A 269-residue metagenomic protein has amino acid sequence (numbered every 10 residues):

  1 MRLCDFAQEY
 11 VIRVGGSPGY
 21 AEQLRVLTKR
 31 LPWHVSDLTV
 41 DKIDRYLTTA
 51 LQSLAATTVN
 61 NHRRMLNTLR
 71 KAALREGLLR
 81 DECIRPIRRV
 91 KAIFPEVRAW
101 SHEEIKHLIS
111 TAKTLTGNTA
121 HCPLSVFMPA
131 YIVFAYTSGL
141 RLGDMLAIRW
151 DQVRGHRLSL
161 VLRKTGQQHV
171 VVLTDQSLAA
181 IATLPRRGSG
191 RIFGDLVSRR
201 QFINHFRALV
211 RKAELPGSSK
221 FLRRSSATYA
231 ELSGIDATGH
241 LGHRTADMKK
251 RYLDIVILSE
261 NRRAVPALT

Functional and structural regions predicted by a protein language model:
M1, A99, L162-G166, L241-P266: Catalytic-site neighborhood detector that most strongly recognizes the C-terminal catalytic loop/helix of tyrosine
C4-S53, M65, L69-L74: Basic/aromatic-enriched alpha-helical hairpins
S36, D81, H121-V126, L158-V161 (+1 more regions): Major-groove DNA-contacting interfaces characterized by cationic-aromatic clusters
S36, L79-D81, A92-K113, T165-D175 (+1 more regions): DNA breakage-rejoining catalytic core of tyrosine-based enzymes
N60, L79, R88-L142, L146: Basic, Lys/Arg- and aromatic-enriched nucleic-acid-binding interface segment
T114-L124, V171, T183-R191, I203-G239 (+2 more regions): Short, basic (Lys/Arg/His-rich) helix/loop patches that form interaction surfaces in the mid-to-C-terminal regions
S138, G143-T183: Conserved tyrosine-mediated DNA breakage-rejoining catalytic core shared by Y-recombinases
